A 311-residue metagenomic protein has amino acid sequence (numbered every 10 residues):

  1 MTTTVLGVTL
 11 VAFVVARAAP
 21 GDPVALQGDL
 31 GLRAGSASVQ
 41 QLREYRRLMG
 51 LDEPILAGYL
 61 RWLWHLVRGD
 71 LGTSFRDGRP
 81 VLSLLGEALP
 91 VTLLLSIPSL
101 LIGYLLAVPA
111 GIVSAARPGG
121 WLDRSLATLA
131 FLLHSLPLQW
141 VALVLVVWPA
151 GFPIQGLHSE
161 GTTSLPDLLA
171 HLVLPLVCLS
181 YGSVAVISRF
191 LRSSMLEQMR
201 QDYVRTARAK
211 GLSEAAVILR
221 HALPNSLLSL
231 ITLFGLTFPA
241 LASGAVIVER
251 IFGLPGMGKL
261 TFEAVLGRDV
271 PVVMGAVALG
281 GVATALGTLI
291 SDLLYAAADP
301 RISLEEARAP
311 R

Functional and structural regions predicted by a protein language model:
V5-A57, P149-L168: Hydrophobic alpha-helical transmembrane segments of membrane transport/permease proteins and related membrane-embedded
V11-A18, W64, T128-G156, C178-V184: Membrane-water interface segments at the C-terminal ends of transmembrane alpha-helices in multi-pass inner-membrane
S36-R68, V173, G253-E263: Short hydrophobic, aromatic-rich alpha-helical segments embedded in or entering the lipid bilayer of multi-pass
L51-V108: An internal, D/E-rich "acidic patch" concept
L85-L122, L138, A150, T162-R311: Alpha-helical transmembrane segments of integral membrane proteins, especially multi-pass inner/plasma-membrane
